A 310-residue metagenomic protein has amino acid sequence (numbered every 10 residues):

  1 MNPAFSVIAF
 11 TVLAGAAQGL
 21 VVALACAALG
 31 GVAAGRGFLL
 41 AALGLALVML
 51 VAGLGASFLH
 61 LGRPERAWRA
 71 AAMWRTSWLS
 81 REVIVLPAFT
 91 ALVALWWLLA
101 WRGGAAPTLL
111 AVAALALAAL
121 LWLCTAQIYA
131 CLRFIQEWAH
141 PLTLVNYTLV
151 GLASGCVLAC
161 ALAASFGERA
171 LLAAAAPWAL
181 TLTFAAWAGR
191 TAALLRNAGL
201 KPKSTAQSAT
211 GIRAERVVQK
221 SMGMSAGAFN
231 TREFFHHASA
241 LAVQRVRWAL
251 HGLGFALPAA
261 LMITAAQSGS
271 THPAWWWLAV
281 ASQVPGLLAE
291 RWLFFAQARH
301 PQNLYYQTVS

Functional and structural regions predicted by a protein language model:
M1-A52, V284, A296-Q297, T308: N-terminal signal-anchor module of multipass membrane proteins
M1-P3, E65-R69, H300: N-terminal juxtamembrane cytosolic/stromal segments of multi-pass membrane proteins
F5, T11-L13, V32, T76-S77 (+2 more regions): Long, contiguous internal "core" modules enriched in hydrophobic/ aromatic residues
G19, A23-L29, G62-P64, L158-E168: Membrane-helix interface motif
R36-L92: Membrane helical hairpin/interfacial module
L61, E65, G189, F295-R299: Short helix-terminus and kink motifs of transmembrane alpha helices, predominantly at the cytoplasmic interface
W275-S310: C-terminal structured interaction module
